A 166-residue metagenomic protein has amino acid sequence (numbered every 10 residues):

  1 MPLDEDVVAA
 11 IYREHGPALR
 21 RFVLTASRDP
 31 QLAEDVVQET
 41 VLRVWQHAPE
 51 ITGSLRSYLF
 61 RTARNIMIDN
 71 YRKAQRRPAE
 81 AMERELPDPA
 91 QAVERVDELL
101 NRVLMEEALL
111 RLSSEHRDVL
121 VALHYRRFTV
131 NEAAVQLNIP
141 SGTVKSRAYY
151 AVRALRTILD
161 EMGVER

Functional and structural regions predicted by a protein language model:
M1, L110-D118, R126-T143, T157 (+1 more regions): Helix-turn-helix DNA-binding module
M1-R21, Q31-E34, E50: A short, charge-rich alpha-helical start-of-domain segment used by transcription regulators
P2, E39-L55, K73-Q75: Sigma70-family region 2
L19, V23, L59, A63-Y71: Hydrophobic-face residues of short alpha-helical interaction/recognition segments
V23, R72, L112, V152-R166: Short, Lys/Arg-enriched C-terminal cap helix and immediately downstream tail that follows
E50, R64-M82, D97-E98, Y150 (+1 more regions): Arg/Lys-rich amphipathic alpha helix in sigma70-family domain 2
R64, L137-E161: DNA-recognition helix of helix-turn-helix
R77-M105, T129: Internal acidic/polar
